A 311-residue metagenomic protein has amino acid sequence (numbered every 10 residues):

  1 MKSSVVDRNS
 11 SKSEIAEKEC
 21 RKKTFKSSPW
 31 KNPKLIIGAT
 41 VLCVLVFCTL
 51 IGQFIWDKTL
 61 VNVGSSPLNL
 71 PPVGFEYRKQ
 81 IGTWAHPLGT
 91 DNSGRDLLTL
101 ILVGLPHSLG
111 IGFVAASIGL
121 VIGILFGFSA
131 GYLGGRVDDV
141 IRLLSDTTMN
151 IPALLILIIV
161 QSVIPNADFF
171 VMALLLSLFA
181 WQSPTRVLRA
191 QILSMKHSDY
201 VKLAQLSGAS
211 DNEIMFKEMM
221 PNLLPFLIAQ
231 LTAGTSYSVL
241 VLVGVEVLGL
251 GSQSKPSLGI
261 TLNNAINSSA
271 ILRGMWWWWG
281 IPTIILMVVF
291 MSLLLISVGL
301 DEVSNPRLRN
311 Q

Functional and structural regions predicted by a protein language model:
M1-L120, I124, F128-S129, R136 (+1 more regions): Gly/Trp-centered helix-boundary motif
K22, K26, T90, L98 (+10 more regions): Alpha-helical membrane-protein architecture signal
P87, D91, I118-G123, F128-M195 (+1 more regions): Generic hydrophobic transmembrane alpha-helix motif, especially the helices
P106-I122, N212-G244: Transmembrane alpha-helices
M149, S162-V163, I192, V241-I281 (+1 more regions): Glycine-rich helix-loop "coupling/hinge" segments at transmembrane-helix boundaries in multipass transporters
I158-I159, A173, A180, L227-T261: Non-cytoplasmic
